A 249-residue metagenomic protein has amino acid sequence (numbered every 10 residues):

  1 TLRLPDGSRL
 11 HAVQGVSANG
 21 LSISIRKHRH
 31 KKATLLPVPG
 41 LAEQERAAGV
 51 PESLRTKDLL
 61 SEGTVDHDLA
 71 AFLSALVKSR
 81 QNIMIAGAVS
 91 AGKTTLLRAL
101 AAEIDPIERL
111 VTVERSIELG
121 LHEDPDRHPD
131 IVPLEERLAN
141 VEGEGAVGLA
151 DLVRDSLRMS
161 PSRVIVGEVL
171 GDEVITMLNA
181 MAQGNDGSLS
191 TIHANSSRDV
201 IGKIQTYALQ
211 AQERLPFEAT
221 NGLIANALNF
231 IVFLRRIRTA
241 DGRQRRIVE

Functional and structural regions predicted by a protein language model:
T1-S79: P-loop NTP-binding catalytic core
G15, D124-D126, D241-R246: Short glycine/proline-enriched turns and hinge-like loops at secondary-structure junctions
I23, T34-L36, L121, I175 (+1 more regions): Generic domain-boundary/flexible-linker signal
D66, A70, A75-S90, A99-A225 (+1 more regions): Switch/coupling sub-region of P-loop NTPases
K93: Conserved lysine of the Walker
A225-E249: Conserved P-loop NTPase
